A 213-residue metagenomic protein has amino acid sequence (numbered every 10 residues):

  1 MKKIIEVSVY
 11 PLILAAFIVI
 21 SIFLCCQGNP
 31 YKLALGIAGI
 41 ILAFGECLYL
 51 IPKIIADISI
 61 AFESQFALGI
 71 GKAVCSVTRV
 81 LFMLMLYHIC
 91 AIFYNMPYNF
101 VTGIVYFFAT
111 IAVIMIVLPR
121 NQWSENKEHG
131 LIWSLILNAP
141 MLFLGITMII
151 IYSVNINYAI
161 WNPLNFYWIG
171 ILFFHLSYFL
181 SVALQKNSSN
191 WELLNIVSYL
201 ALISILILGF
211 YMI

Functional and structural regions predicted by a protein language model:
M1-A16: Hydrophobic transmembrane alpha-helical segments in integral membrane proteins
K2, Q27-A34, E63-G71, P97 (+3 more regions): Membrane-interfacial loop-to-transmembrane-helix junctions in polytopic alpha-helical membrane proteins
V7, V101-Y106, N126-L144, A159-W168 (+1 more regions): A loop-to-helix transmembrane entry motif
F17-I18, L144-I213: C-terminal transmembrane-bundle signature of multipass membrane proteins, characterized by strong activation on
I20-C25, F44, L48-I104, V113-Q122 (+1 more regions): Internal transmembrane alpha-helix with an interfacial aromatic "cap," most often the third helix
I22-A34, I89-F100, I150-P163, L208-I213: Helix-coil boundary and interhelical linker segments in multi-pass alpha-helical membrane proteins
I37-I55, I111-A112, I169-S181: Hydrophobic alpha-helical transmembrane segments of multi-pass membrane proteins
A91, P97, T110-I132, I146-N157: Membrane-helix boundary elements
